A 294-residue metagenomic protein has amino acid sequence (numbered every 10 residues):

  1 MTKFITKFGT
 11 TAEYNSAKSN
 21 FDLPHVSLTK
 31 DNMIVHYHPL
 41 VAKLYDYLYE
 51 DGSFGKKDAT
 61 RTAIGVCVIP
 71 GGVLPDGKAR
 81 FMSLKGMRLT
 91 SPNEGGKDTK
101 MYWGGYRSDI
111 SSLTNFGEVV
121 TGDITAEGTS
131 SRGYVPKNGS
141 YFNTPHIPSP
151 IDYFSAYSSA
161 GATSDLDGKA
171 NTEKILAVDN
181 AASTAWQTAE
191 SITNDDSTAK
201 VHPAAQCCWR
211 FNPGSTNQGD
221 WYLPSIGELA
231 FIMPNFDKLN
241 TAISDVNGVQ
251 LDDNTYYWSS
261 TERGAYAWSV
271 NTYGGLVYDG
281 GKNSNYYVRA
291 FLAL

Functional and structural regions predicted by a protein language model:
M1-N217, K282-L294: Short, compositionally biased
T2-I5, A12, V201, A205 (+2 more regions): C-terminal, surface-exposed recognition/capping segments
C67, F81, Y222-P224, L229: Conserved short hydrophobic patches within well-ordered secondary structure
T216-W221, N254: Loop/turn elements at helix/coil->beta-strand transitions in domains of secreted/extracellular proteins
